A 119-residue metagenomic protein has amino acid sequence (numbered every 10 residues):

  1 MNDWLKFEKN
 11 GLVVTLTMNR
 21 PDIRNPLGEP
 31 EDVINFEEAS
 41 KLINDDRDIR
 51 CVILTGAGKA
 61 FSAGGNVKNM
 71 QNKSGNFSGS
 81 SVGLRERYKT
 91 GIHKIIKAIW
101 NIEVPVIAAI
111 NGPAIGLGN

Functional and structural regions predicted by a protein language model:
M1-A57: Conserved CoA-thioester-binding segment of acyl-CoA-metabolizing enzymes
I23, G56-K97, A114: Glycine- (often His-adjacent) and acidic-residue-rich active-site loop that binds/positions the CoA thioester
L27, V67, I110: Hydrophobic pocket-lining residues within nucleotide cofactor-binding pockets
L42-D45, N72, N101: Secondary-structure boundary motif
G91-N119: Glycine-rich beta-to-alpha active-site loop
